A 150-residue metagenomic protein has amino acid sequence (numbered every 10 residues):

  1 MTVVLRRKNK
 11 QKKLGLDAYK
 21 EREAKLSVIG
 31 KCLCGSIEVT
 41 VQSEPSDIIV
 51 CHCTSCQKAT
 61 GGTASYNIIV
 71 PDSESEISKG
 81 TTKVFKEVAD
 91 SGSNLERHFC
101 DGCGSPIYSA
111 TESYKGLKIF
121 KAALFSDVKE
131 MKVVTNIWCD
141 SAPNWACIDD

Functional and structural regions predicted by a protein language model:
T2-D150: A short Gly-Trp-Pro
